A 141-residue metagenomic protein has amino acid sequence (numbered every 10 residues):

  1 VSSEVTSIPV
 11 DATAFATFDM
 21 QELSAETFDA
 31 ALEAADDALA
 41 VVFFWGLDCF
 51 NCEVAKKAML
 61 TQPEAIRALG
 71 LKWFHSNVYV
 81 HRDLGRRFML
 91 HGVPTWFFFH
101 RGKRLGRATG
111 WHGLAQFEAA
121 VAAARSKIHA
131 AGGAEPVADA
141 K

Functional and structural regions predicted by a protein language model:
V1-A38, A120-K141: N-terminal leader/targeting and pre-domain segments
M20-L23, F44, P63, R67-D83: Thiol-based oxidoreductase modules, predominantly thioredoxin-like and allied folds used for disulfide exchange
D29-A30, R82-G85: Short hydrophobic/charged patches on amphipathic alpha-helices used for structural packing and interfaces
A35-L47: Short active-site neighborhood of thiol/selenol oxidoreductases, capturing the structured segment around
F50: Cys/His/Pro-rich metal-binding microdomains
E53-R67: Typically the conserved alpha-helix immediately C-terminal to a functionally engaged Cys/Sec in thioredoxin-like
R87-H91: A short glycine-leucine-enriched loop at secondary-structure breakpoints that most characteristically corresponds
G92-A138: Non-catalytic, surface beta->alpha helical segment in thiol-disulfide oxidoreductase systems
